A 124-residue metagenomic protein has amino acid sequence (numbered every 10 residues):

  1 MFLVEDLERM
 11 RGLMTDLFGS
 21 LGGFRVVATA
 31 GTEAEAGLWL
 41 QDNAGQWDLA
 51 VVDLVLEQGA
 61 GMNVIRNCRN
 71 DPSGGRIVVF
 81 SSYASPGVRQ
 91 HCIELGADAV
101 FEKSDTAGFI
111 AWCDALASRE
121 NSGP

Functional and structural regions predicted by a protein language model:
E5: Conserved acidic carboxylate
E8-A28: Two-component/phosphorelay signaling modules centered on CheY-like receiver
T29, V55-G59, E94: Residue-level signal for the "D+5" position in two-component response regulator receiver
T29-L49, A111: Acidic, metal-coordinating helix/loop segments flanking the phosphotransfer/catalytic sites of two-component signaling
Q41-G45, N67-G74, L95: Conserved phosphotransfer cores of two-component systems
W47, V51-C68: Conserved phosphotransfer microenvironments
N63, Y83-F101, A111: Alpha4 helix (beta4-alpha4-beta5 surface) of REC/receiver domains from two-component response regulators
